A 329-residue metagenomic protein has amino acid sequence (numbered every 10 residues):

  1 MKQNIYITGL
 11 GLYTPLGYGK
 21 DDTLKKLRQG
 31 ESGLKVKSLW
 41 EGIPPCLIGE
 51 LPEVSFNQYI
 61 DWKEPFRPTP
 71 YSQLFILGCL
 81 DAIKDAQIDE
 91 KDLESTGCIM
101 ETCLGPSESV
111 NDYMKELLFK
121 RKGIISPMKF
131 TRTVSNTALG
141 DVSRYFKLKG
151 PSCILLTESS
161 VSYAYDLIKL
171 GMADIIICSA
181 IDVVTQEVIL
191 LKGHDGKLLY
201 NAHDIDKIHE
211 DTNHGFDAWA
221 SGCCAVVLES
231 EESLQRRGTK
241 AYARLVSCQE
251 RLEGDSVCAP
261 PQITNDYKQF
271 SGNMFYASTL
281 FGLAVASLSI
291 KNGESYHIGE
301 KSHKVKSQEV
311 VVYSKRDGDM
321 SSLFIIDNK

Functional and structural regions predicted by a protein language model:
K2-Y13, Y18-L47, K192-I263, G299 (+3 more regions): Condensing-enzyme catalytic core mediating Claisen C-C bond formation in acyl metabolism
Y6-I7, R28-D141, Y145-F146, I154 (+3 more regions): Conserved beta-ketoacyl condensing-enzyme motif
L10, E101-C103, T133, F146 (+8 more regions): Fold-independent oxyanion-binding glycine-rich loops and adjacent beta-strand/coil segments at enzyme active sites
Y59-L80, F130-T131, P151-S162, I208-A225 (+3 more regions): Active-site pocket-shaping loop/turn-to-helix segments
F75-D85, D141-A180, S221-R237, M274-G299: Active-site-proximal alpha-helical scaffold in enzymes
S109-N111, V188-L190, L323-F324: Short, well-ordered secondary-structure micro-motifs
D174-G196, N201-E210, H214-G215, C248-D255 (+2 more regions): Acyl-CoA/ACP chain-elongation machinery
